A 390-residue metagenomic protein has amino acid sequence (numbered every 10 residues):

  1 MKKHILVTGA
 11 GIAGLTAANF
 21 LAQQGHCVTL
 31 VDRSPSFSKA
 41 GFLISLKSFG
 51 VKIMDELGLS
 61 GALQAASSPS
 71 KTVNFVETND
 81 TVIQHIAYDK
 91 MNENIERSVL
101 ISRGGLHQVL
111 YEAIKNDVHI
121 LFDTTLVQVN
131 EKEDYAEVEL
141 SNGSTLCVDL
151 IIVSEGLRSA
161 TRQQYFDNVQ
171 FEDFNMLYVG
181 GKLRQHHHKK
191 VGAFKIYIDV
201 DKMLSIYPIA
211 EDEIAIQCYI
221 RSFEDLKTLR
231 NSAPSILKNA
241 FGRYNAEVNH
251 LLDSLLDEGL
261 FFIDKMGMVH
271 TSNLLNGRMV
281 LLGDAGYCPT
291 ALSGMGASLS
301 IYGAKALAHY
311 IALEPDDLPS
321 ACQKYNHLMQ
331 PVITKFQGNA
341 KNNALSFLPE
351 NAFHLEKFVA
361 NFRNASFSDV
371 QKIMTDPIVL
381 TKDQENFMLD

Functional and structural regions predicted by a protein language model:
M1-K3, Q23, A65, H250 (+2 more regions): C-terminal helical "tail/cap" subdomain of flavin- and related membrane-associated enzymes
M1-L6, R33, F37-F49: Accessory recognition modules or surfaces
K2-I5, A22, K47-H186, F223-K238 (+1 more regions): Conserved N-terminal helical subregion
L6-Q23, C27, V31, I152-V153 (+3 more regions): Conserved mid-domain beta->alpha element of the FAD-binding
A13, S36, R158: Conserved Rossmann-like nucleotide-cofactor binding loop
G61, Q185-V191, E224-D225, E247 (+2 more regions): Short helix-loop capping/hinge motifs at secondary-structure junctions, enriched in acidic/polar residues
E172-M176, V191-A193, A246-I263: A short coil-to-beta-strand element that immediately follows conserved catalytic motifs
A193-L226, F241-A246: Active-site substrate-recognition segment that forms the wall of the catalytic cavity or substrate channel
